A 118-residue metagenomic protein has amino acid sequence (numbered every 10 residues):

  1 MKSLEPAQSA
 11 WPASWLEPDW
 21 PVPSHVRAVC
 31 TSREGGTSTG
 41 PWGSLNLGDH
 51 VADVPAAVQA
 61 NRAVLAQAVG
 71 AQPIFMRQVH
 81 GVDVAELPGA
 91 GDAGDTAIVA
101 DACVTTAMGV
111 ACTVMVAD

Functional and structural regions predicted by a protein language model:
M1-D118: Active-site microenvironment for binding and transforming phosphate-containing groups
